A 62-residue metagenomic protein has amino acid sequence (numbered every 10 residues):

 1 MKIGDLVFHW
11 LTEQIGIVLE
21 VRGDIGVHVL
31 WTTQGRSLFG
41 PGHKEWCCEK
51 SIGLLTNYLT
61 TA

Functional and structural regions predicted by a protein language model:
K2-S51: Basic/aromatic-rich interaction segments and small domains that mediate binding to polyanionic partners
G53-A62: Long, low-complexity intrinsically disordered regions
